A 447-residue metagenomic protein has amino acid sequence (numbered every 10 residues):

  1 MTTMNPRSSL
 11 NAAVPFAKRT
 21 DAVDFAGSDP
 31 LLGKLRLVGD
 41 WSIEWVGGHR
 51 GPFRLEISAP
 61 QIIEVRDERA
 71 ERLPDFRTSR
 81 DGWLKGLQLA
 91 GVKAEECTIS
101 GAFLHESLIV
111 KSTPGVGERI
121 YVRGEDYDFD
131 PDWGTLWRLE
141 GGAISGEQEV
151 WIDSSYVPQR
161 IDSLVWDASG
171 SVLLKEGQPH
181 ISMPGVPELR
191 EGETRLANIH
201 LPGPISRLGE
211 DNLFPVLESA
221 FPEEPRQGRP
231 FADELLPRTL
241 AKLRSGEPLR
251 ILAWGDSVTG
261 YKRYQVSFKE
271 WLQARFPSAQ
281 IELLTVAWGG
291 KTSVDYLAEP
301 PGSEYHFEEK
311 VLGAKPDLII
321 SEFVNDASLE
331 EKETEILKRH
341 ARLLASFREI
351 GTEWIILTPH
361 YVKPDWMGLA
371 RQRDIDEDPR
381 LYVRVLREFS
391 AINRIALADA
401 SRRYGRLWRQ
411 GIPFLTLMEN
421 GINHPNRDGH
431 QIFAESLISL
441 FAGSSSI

Functional and structural regions predicted by a protein language model:
T3-W133, L139-E140, V157-V165, G170: Extended beta-strand solenoid/passenger and fiber regions
A59-Q61, R138-G146, G177-H180: Secondary-structure transition/turn motif
D128, L284-V286, A398: General small-molecule cofactor/ligand-binding pocket signal
A143-P158: Extended Gly/Ser/Thr-rich low-complexity repeat segments, especially those forming or decorating extracellular
P158-R160, V266-E282, K291, L297-S446: Alpha-helical cap/lid subdomain in secreted, periplasmic, or secretory-pathway luminal O-acyl-processing enzymes
P179-L235: Polybasic, proline/glycine-rich intrinsically disordered low-complexity segments
R229-A253: Membrane/wall-proximal cationic-aromatic binding patches
P248-Q265, G289-S293: Catalytic nucleophile-elbow at a beta strand-turn-alpha helix junction centered on a G-D-S/GDSL motif, marking
